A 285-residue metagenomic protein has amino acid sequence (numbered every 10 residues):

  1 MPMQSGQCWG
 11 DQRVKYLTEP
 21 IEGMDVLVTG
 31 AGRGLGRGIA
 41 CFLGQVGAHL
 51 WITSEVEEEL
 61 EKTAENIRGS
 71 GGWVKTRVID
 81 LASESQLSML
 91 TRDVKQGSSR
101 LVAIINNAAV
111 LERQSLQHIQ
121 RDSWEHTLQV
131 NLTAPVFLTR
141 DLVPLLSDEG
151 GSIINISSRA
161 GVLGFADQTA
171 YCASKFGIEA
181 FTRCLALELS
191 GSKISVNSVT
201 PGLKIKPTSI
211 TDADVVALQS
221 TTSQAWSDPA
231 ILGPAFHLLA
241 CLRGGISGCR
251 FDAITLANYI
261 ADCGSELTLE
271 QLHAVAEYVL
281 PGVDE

Functional and structural regions predicted by a protein language model:
G32-G34: Conserved glycine-rich cofactor-binding loop
S115-L116, S123-E125: Substrate-binding pocket helix/loop in short-chain dehydrogenase/reductase
Q117, L163-T169, G191: Active-site loop immediately N-terminal to the catalytic Tyr-X3-Lys motif of short-chain dehydrogenase/reductase
T139, S174: Active-site helix of classical SDR
P144, L187-E188: Alpha-helical segment proximal to the catalytic Tyr-Lys
S158: Residue(s) in the substrate-gating loop at a strand-loop-helix junction that position the organic substrate next
G191, S198, V215-V283: C-terminal helical subdomain
